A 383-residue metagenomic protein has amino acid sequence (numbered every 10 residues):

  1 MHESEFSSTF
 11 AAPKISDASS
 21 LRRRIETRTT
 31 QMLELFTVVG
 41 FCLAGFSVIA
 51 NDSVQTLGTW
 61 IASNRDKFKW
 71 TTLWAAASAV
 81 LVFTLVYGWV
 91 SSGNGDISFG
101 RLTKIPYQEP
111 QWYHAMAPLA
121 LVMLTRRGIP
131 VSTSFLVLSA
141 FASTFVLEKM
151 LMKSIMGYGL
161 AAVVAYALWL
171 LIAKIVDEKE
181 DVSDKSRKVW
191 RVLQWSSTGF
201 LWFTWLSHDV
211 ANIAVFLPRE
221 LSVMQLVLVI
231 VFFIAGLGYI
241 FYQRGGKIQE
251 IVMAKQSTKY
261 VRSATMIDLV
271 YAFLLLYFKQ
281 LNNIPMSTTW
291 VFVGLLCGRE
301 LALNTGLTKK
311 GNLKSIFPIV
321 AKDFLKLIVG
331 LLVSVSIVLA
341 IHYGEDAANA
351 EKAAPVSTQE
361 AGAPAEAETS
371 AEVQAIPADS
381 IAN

Functional and structural regions predicted by a protein language model:
F6, F10-N383: Multi-pass alpha-helical transmembrane bundle typical of ion/small-solute transporters and intramembrane aspartyl
